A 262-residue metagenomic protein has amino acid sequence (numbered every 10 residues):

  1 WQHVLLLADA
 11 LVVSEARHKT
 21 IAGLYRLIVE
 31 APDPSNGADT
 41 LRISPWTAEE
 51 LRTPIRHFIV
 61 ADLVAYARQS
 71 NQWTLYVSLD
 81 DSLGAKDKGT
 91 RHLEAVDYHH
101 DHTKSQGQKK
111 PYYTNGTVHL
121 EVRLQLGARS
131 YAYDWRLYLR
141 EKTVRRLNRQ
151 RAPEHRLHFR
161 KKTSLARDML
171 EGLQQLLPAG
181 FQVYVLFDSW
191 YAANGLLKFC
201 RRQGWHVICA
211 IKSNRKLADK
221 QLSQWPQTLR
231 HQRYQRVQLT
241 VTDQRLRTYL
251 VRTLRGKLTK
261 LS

Functional and structural regions predicted by a protein language model:
W1-A48: Gly/serine-rich nucleotide phosphate-binding loop at the start of the catalytic core of nucleotide/ADP-ribose-handling
A8-L11, S44-K142, Q244-L254: Active-site-proximal, Lys/Arg-enriched surface segment that forms a nucleic-acid-binding/basic interface patch
T20, I59, W73-V77, V118 (+2 more regions): Generic hydrophobic, aliphatic-rich segments that mediate packing or membrane embedding
L27, A61, A65-Y66, D168-L176: A generic secondary-structure signal
S35-D39, S44-P45, H102-Q182, L261-S262: Electropositive, glycine- and tryptophan-enriched low-complexity nucleic-acid-binding patches
R149-S262: An internal, acidic/charged active-site-proximal segment that coordinates divalent cations and/or engages
